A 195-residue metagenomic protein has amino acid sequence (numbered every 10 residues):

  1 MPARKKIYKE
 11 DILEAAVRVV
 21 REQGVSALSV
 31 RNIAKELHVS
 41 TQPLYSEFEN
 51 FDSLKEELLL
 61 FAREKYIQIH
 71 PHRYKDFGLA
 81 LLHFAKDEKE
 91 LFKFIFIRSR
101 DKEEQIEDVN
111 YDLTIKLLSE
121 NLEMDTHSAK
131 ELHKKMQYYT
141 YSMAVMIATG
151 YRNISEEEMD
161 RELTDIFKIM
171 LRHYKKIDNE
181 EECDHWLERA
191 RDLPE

Functional and structural regions predicted by a protein language model:
M1-K9: Short, Lys/Arg-enriched anionic-surface-contact patches
K9-V17, R21, S26-A27, K35-H38 (+3 more regions): An amphipathic alpha-helix adjacent to DNA-recognition modules
V20, S53-A62, I95, S99 (+1 more regions): Alpha-helical DNA-contacting segments of helix-turn-helix folds
S29, P43, L91: Residues in the helix-turn-helix
E57, I67-K93, K102, M136: Hydrophobic alpha-helical connector segments
S99-Y138, V145, R161-R172: Amphipathic alpha-helical packing segments from all-alpha helical-bundle domains
Y111-K116, M124, T140, A144-A148 (+1 more regions): C-terminal regulatory/oligomerization modules of transcriptional regulators
E120, N153-E195: C-terminal peripheral helix-coil segments that are non-catalytic and often amphipathic
